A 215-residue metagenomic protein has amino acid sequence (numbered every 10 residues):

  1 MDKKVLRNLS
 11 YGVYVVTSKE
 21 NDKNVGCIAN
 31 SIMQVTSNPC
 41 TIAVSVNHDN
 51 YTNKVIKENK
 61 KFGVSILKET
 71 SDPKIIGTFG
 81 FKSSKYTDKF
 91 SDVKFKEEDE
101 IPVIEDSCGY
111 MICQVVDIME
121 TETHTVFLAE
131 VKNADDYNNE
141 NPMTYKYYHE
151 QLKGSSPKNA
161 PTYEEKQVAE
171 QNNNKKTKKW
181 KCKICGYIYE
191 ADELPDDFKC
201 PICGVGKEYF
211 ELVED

Functional and structural regions predicted by a protein language model:
M1-T177, I184: Basic, polyanion-binding surface patches
T177-K179, D197: Residues immediately within or flanking Cys/His clusters that coordinate Zn2+ in small zinc-binding modules
C182-C185, C200-C203: Short cysteine-rich clusters marking metal-coordination/redox-active sites
I188: Detector for the N-terminal beta1/A-loop initiation region of ABC nucleotide-binding domains
A191-D192, E208-L212: Short, non-ligating residues that shape and space the ligands of small metal-coordination modules and catalytic
A191-K199: Short linker/helix segments within small regulatory modules
